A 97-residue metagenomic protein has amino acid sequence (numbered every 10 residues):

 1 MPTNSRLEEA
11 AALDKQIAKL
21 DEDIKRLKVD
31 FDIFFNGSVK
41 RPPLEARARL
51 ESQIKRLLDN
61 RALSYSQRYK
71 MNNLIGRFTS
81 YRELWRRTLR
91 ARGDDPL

Functional and structural regions predicted by a protein language model:
M1-S52, L97: Long, non-catalytic architectural segments outside compact domain cores
S38-G93: Eukaryotic low-complexity, intrinsically disordered regulatory regions enriched for acidic, serine- and proline-rich
